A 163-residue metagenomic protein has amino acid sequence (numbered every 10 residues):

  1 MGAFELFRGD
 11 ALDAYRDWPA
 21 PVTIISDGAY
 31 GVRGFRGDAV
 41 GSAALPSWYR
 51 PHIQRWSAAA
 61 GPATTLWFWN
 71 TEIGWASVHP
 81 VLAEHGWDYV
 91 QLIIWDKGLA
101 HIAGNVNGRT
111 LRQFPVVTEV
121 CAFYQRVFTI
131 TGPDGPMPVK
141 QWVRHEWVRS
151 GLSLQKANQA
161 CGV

Functional and structural regions predicted by a protein language model:
G2-V163: Core catalytic lobe of class I
